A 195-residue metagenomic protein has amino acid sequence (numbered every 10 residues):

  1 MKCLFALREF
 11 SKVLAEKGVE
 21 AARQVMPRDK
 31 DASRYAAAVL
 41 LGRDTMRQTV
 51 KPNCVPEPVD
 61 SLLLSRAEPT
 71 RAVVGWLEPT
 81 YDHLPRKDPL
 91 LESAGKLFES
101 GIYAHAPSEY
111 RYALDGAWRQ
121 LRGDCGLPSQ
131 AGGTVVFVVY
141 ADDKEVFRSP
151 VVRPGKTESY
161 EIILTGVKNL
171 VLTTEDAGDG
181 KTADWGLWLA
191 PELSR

Functional and structural regions predicted by a protein language model:
M1-V13, Y35-G42: Structural detector for internal amphipathic alpha-helices that build alpha-solenoid repeat scaffolds
A22-R23: Buried hydrophobic core positions in alpha-solenoid tandem helical repeats
Y35, L40-R195: Gly-Asp-aromatic-enriched flexible segments
